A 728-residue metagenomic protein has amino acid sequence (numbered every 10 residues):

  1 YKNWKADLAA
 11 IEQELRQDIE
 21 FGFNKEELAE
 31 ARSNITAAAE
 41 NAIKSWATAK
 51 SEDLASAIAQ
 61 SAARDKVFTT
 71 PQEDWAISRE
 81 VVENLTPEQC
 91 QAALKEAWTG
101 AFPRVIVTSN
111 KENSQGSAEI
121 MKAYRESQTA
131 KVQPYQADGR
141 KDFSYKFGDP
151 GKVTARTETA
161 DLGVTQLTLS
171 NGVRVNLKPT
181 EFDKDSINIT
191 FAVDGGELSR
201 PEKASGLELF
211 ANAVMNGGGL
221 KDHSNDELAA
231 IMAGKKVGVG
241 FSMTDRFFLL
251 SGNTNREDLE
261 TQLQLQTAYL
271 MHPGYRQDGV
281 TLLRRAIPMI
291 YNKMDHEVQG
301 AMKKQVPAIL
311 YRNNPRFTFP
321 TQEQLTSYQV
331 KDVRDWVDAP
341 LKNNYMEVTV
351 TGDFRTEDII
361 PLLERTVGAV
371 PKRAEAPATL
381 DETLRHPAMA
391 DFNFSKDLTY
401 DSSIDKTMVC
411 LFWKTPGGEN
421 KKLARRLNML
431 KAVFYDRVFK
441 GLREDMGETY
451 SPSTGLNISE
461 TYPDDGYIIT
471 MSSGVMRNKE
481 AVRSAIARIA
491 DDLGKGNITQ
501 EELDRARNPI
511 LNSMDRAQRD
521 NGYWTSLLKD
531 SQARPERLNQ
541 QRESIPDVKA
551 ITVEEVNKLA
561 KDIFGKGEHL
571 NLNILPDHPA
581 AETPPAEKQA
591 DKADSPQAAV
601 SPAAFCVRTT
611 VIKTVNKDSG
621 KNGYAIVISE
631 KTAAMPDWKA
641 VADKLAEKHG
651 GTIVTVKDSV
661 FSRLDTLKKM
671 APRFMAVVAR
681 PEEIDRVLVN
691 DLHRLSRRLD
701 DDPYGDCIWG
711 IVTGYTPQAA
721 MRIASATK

Functional and structural regions predicted by a protein language model:
Y1-E20, E26-P87, F102-S109, N176 (+9 more regions): M16 family metallopeptidases and their MPP-like homologs
L15-E26, S33-K44, K122-D142, N313 (+3 more regions): An aromatic/glycine/proline-enriched structural segment found at the starts of mature extracellular/organellar domains
T108-K111, T351-D353, I574-D577, V627-T632 (+1 more regions): Structural motif
S114-S117, S224, T356-I360, Y462 (+5 more regions): Extracytoplasmic/secreted cell-surface and envelope-processing proteins
R156-K184: N- or domain-start disorder-to-order transition segments that initiate the globular core
P596-D618, K644, K648-K728: Structured catalytic cores of large enzymes
I626-T652: Short, charged N-terminal beta->alpha structural module
